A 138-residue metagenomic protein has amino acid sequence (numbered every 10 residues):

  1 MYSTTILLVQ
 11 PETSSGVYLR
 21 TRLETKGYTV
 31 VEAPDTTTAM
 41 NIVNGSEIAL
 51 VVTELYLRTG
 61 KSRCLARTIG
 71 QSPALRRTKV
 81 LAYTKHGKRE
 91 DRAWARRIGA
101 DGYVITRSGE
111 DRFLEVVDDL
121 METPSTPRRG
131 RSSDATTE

Functional and structural regions predicted by a protein language model:
S3, E47-A49, A74-K79: His-Asp phosphorelay/catalytic-motif detector in bacterial-type signaling
Q10: Conserved acidic carboxylate
T13-V31: Two-component/phosphorelay signaling modules centered on CheY-like receiver
E32-L50: Acidic, metal-coordinating helix/loop segments flanking the phosphotransfer/catalytic sites of two-component signaling
E54-I69: Conserved phosphotransfer microenvironments
C64, H86-V104, R112-E115: Alpha4 helix (beta4-alpha4-beta5 surface) of REC/receiver domains from two-component response regulators
P124-E138: CheY-like receiver
